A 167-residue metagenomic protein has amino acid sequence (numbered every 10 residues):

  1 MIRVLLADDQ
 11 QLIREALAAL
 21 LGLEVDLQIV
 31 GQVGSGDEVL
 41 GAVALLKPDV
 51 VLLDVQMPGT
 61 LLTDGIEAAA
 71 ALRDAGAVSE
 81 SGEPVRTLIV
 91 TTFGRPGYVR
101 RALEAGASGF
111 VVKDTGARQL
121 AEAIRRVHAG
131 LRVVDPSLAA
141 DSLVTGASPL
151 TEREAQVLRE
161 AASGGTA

Functional and structural regions predicted by a protein language model:
M1-I13, L17-L21: Conserved acidic segment of CheY-like receiver
D9, V90-G94, K113-T115: Conserved active-site segment of CheY-like receiver
Q32, V51, T87, F110-V111: Two-component signal transduction core modules
Q32-V50: Acidic, metal-coordinating helix/loop segments flanking the phosphotransfer/catalytic sites of two-component signaling
G41, T63-E83: Short amphipathic alpha-helix used as the core "switch/output" element in two-component signaling
D54-V55, T91: Active-site residues of response regulator receiver
M57-G59: Receiver (REC) domain active-site loop signature in two-component systems and cognate sites in sensor histidine kinases
G97-L158: Short, flexible helix-to-coil linker/hinge segments that flank and couple to helix-turn-helix
